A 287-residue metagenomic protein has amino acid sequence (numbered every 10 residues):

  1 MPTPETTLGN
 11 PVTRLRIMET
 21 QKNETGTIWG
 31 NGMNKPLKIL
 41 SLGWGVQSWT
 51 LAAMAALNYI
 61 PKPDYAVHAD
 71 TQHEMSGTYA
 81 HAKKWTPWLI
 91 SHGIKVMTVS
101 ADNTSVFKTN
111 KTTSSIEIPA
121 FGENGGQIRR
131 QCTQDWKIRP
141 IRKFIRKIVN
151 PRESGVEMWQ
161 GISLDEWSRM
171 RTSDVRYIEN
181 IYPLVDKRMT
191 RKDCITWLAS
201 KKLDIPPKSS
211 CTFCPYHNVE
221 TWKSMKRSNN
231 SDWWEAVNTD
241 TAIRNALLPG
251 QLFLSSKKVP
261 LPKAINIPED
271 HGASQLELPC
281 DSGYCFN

Functional and structural regions predicted by a protein language model:
M1: DNA-recognition element of transcription regulators
P4-N287: Nucleotide-activated chemistry modules centered on ATP-dependent adenylation/adenylyltransferase
